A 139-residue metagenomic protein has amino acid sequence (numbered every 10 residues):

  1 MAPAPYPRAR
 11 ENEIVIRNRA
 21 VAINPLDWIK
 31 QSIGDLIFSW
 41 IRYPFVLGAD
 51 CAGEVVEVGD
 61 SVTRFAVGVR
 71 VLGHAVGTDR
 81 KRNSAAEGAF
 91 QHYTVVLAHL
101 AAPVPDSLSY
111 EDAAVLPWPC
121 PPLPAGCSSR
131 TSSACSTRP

Functional and structural regions predicted by a protein language model:
M1-P3: A local structural motif
P5-A22, D35-T78, L100: Glycine-rich beta-strand-centered segment in the early N-terminal region that forms part of a ligand/cofactor-binding
Y6, K30, V95-V96: Conserved hydrophobic "DFG−1" position in protein kinase catalytic cores
P25-S32: Cytochrome P450 core scaffold surrounding the K-helix E-X-X-R motif and the conserved "meander" helix-loop region
I33-G34, S128: A generic structural signal for secondary-structure junctions that act as hinges or helix/strand caps at the edges
W40, H74-P139: NAD(P)H dinucleotide-binding glycine-rich loop of Rossmann-like/cofactor-binding domains, especially the beta1-alpha1
